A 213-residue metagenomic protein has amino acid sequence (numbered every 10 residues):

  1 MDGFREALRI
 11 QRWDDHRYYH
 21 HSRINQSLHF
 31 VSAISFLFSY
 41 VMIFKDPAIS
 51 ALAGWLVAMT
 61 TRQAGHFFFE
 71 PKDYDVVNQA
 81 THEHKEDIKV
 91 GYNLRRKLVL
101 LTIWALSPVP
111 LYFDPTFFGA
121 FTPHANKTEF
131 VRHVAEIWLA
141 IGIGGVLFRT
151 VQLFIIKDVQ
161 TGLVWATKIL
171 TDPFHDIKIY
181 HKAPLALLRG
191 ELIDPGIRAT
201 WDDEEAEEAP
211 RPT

Functional and structural regions predicted by a protein language model:
M1-H16, F67-G91, T150-T213: Membrane-proximal soluble regions of multi-pass membrane proteins
I10-Y40, K85-L100: Membrane interfacial helix-start motif at the N-side
L28-V41, A53, V57, T61 (+2 more regions): Lipid-exposed faces of alpha-helical membrane segments in multi-pass integral membrane proteins
F38-A53, V109-E136: Helix-coil boundary and interhelical linker segments in multi-pass alpha-helical membrane proteins
K45-E70, G144-I156: Hydrophobic alpha-helical membrane-embedded segments
V90, R95-V99, T128-W138, D172-P173: Transmembrane alpha-helical segments of multi-pass membrane proteins
Y92-F117, K178-L185: C-terminal halves and exits of single transmembrane alpha-helices
I103-P123, G190-D203: Alpha-helical transmembrane segments and their membrane-interface junctions in multi-pass membrane proteins
